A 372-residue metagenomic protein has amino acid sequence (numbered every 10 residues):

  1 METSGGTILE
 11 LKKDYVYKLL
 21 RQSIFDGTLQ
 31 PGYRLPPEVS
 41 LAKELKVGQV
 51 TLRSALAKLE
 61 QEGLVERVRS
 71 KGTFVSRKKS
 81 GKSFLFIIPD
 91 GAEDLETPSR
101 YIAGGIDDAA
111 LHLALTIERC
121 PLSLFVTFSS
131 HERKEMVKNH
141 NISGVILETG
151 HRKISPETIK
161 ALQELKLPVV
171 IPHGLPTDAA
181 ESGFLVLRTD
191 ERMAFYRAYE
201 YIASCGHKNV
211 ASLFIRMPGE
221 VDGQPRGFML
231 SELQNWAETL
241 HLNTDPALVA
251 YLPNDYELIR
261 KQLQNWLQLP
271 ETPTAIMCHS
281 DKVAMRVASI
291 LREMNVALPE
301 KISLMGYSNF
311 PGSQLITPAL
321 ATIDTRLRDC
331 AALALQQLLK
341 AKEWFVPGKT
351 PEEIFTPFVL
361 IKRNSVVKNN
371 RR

Functional and structural regions predicted by a protein language model:
M1-V50, A57, E93, K134-M136 (+2 more regions): Extreme N-terminal segment that seeds HTH/winged-HTH DNA-binding domains in transcriptional regulators
L19, S23, F184, R260-R372: Flexible loop/turn connectors
D26, K79-G144, L240: Amphipathic helical "hinge" segments at domain boundaries
P31-G32, N209, T244-A247, L298-S303: Short acidic capping loops at alpha-helix termini that bridge into adjacent secondary structure
R34-P37, R67-S80: Short, Lys/Arg-rich nucleic-acid/phosphate-binding segment
L85-F86, N141-G150, V170, A211-F214 (+3 more regions): Periplasmic-binding protein-like
D90-Y101, R119-S130, V186-R197, L213-Q262 (+4 more regions): Hinge/beta->alpha junction and helix N-cap segments in small-molecule ligand-binding domains
G150-M193, K282, S308-L320: Flexible loop/hinge segments that line or gate small-molecule binding clefts
